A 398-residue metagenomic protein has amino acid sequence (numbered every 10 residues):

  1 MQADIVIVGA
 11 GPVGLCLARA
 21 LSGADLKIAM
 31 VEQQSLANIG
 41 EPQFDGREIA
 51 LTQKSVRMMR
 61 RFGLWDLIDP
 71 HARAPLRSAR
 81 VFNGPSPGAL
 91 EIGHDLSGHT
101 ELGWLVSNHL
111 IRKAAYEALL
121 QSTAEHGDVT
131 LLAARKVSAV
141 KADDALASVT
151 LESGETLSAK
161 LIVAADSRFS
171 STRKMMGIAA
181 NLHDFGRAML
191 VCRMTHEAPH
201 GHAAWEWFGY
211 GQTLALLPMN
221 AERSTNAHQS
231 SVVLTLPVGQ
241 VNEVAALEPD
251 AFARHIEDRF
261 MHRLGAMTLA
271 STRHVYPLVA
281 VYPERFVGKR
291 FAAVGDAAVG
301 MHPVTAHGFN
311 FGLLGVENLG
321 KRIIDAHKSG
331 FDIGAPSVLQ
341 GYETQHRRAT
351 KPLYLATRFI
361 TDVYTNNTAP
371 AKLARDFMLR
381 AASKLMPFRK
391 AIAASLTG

Functional and structural regions predicted by a protein language model:
A3-M30: N-terminal Rossmann-like FAD-binding beta1-loop-alpha1 element of flavoenzymes
S22-R47: Glycine-rich FAD pyrophosphate-binding loop
Q43-N83: N-terminal FAD cofactor-binding segment of flavoenzymes
H71-M175, L182-A188: Conserved N-terminal helical subregion
F169-W205, Q212-L214, L236-Q240, I256: Central beta-strand plus flanking loop segment that forms part of the substrate or channel wall within the catalytic
Y210-Y276: Conserved FAD/dinucleotide-binding core of flavoprotein oxidoreductases
R285-P303: Short FAD-binding loop at a beta-strand-to-alpha-helix junction that anchors the flavin cofactor in diverse
K321-G398: C-terminal helical "tail/cap" subdomain of flavin- and related membrane-associated enzymes
